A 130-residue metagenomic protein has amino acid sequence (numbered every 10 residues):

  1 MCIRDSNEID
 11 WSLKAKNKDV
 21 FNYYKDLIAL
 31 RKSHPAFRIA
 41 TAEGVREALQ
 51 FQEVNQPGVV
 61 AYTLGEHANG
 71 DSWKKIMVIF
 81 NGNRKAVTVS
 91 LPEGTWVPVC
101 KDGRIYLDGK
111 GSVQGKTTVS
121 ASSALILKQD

Functional and structural regions predicted by a protein language model:
R4-E93: Loop/helix patches that line or flank the sugar-binding groove of alpha-linked glycan CAZymes
K16, R104-Y106, A124-L125: A short acidic, often aromatic-flanked loop/helix-cap motif at beta-alpha or helix-coil junctions that lines enzyme
I39-A40, I105-G109: Acidic Ser/Thr/Pro-rich low-complexity disordered segments that often serve as glycosylated linkers/stalks around
E66-A68, R84, C100-D102, Q129-D130: Short, flexible beta-strand-to-coil junctions
M77-F80, P98-V99, I126-K128: Conserved active-site loop/cleft motifs that coordinate metal ions or position small ligands
E93-Y106: Solvent-exposed beta-hairpin/edge-strand motifs
G109-D130: C-terminal beta-strand-rich structural cap/linker in extracellular carbohydrate-active enzymes
